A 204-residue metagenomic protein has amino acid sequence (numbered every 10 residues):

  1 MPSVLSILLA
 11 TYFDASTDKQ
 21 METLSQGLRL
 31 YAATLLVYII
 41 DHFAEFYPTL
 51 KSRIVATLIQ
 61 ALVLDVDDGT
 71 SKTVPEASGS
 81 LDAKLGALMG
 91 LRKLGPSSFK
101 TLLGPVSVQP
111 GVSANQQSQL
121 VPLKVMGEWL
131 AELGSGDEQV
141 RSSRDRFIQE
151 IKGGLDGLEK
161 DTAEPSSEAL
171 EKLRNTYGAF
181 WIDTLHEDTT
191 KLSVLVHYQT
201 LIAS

Functional and structural regions predicted by a protein language model:
M1-I39: Helix-rich alpha-solenoid scaffolding regions
Q20, Q26-R29, A44-A56: Short, surface-exposed recognition loops or helix-turn segments adjacent to catalytic cores
L30-H42, M89-L94, E128: Alpha-helical solenoid repeat architecture
Y47, K51-S204: Alpha-solenoid helical-repeat scaffold
